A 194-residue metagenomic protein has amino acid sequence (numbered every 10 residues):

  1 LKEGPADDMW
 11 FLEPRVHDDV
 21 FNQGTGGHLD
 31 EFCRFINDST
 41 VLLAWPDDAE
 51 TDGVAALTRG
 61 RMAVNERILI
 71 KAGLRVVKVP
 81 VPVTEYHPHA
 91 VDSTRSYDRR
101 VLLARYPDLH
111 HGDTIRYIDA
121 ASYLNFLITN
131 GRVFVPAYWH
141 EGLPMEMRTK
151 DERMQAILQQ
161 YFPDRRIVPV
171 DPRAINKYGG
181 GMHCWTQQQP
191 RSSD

Functional and structural regions predicted by a protein language model:
L1-D194: Histidine/cysteine-enriched polar flanking segments
